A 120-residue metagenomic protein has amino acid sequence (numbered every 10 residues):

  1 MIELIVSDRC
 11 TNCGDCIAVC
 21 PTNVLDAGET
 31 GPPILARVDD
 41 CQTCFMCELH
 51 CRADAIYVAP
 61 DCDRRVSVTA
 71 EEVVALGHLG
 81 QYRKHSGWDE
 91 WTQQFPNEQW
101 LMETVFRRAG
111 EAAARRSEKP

Functional and structural regions predicted by a protein language model:
E3-R9: N-terminal pre-triad scaffold of radical SAM enzymes
L4, D15-P32, M46-R64: Iron-sulfur cluster-binding cysteine motifs and their immediate structural context in ferredoxin-like electron-transfer
S7, T22, V38: Aromatic-flanked redox-active Cys/Sec active sites in thiol-based oxidoreductases, especially the WC-centered
I34-L35, C41: Amphipathic, hydrophobic secondary-structure cores in small proteins
M46-P120: Flanking helices and flexible, charged tails adjoining ferredoxin-like Fe-S electron-transfer domains in multi-subunit
